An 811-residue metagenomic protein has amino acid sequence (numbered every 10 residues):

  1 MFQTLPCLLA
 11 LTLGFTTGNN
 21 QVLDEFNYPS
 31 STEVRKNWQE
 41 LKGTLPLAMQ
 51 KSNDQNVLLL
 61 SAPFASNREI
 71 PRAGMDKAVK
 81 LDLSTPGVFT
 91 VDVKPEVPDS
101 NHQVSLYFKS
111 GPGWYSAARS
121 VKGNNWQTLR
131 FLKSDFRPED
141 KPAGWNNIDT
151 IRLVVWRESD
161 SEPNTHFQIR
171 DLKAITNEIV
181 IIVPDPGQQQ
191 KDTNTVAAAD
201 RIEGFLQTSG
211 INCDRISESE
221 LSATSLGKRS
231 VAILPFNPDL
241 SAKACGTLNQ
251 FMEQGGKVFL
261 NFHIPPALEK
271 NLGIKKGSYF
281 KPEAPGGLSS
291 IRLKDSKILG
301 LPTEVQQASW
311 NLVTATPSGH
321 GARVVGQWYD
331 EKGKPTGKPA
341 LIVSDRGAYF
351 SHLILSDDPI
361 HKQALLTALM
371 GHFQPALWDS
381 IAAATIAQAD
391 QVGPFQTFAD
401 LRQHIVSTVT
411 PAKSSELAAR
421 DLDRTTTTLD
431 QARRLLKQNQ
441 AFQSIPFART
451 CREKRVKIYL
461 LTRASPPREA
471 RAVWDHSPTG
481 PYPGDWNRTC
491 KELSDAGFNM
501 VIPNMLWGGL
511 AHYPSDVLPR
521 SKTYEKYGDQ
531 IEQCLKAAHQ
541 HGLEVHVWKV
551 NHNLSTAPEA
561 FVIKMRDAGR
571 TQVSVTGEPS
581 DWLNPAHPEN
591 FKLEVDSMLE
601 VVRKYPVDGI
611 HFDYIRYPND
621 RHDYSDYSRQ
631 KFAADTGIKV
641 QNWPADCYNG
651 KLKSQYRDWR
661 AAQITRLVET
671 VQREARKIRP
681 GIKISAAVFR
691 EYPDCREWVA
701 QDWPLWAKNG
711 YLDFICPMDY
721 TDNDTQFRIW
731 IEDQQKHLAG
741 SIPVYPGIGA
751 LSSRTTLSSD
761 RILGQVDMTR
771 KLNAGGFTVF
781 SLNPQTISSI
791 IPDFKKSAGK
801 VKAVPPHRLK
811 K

Functional and structural regions predicted by a protein language model:
L45-P71: Short carbohydrate-recognition loop motifs
A62-P142, N147, V155-E158, E162-Q168 (+2 more regions): Extracellular ligand-binding interfaces
N177-I181, R201-F205, V231-I233, G333-D430 (+5 more regions): Extracellular ligand-binding/catalytic regions of CAZymes and related secreted enzymes and adhesion modules
Q190-N271: Helical hinge/lid and interdomain linker segments adjacent to catalytic or ligand-binding clefts that mediate domain
F205, S209, D485-A511, K604-D608 (+2 more regions): Catalytic domains of carbohydrate-active enzymes, especially glycoside hydrolases
P238-V324, Y329-E331: A glycine-rich, often tryptophan-bearing local segment used as a flexible ligand/cofactor-contacting loop or short
R468-R471, I531, L535, H546-K604: Active-site-adjacent "subsite" loops/lids of carbohydrate-active enzymes
Y711-F727, D733-Q734, I742-K810: Substrate-binding cleft of secreted/luminal carbohydrate-active enzymes
